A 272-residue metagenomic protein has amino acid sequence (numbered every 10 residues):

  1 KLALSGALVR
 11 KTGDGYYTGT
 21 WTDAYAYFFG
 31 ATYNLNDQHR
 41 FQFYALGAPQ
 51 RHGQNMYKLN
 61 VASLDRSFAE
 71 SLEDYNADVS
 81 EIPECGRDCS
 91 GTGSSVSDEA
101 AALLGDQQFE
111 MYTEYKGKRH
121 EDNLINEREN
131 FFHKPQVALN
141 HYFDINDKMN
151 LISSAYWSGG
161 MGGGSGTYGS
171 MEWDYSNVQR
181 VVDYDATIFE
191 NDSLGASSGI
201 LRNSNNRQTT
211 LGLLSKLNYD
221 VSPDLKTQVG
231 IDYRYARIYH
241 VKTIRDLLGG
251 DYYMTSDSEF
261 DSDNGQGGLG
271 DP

Functional and structural regions predicted by a protein language model:
K1-T12, Y17-N55, L64-R66, Y75 (+4 more regions): Transmembrane beta-barrel wall of Gram-negative outer-membrane proteins
V9, Y16-Y17, Y25-Y27, Y33 (+15 more regions): Sequence-level detector for tyrosine residue identity
R10, R40, R51, K58 (+10 more regions): Arginine residue identity/basic-tract feature
K11, Y17-D23, Q54-N60, E127 (+3 more regions): Outer-membrane beta-barrel translocator domains and adjoining extracellular loop/strand segments of Gram-negative
K11-N36, N55, F109-Y142, S198-L214: Outer-membrane beta-barrel proteins
D37, L104-Q107, D147, S222-P223: Short glycine/proline-enriched coil/turn segments at helix->beta-strand junctions
N55-E121, T167-L201, L247-P272: Solvent-exposed loop segments that connect transmembrane elements
F132-P272: Face-selective signature of the C-terminal outer-membrane beta-barrel domain
